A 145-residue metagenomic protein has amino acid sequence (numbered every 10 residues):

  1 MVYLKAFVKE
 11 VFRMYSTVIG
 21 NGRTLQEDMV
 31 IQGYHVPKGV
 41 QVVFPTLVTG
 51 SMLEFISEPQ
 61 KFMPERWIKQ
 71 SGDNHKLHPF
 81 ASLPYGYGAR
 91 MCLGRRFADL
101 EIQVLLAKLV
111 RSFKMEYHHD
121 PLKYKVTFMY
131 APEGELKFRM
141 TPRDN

Functional and structural regions predicted by a protein language model:
M1-Q32, L53: Conserved cytochrome P450 K-helix E-x-x-R motif and the immediately C-terminal K′/meander segment
F7-E10, M14, E65, L109-S112: Generic, well-ordered alpha-helical scaffold segments in large soluble proteins
V11, V36-G39, F62, G88 (+2 more regions): Hydrophobic, well-ordered secondary-structure elements that form the walls of internal hydrophobic environments
G20, Q70-E101: Cytochrome P450 heme-thiolate "Cys pocket" and heme-binding signature region
Q41, L47, K114, M129-N145: C-terminal helix/juxtamembrane-tail motif
F44-D73: Conserved cytochrome P450 K-helix/beta-meander segment immediately N-terminal to the heme-binding cysteine loop
R95-A131: Cytochrome P450 heme-binding "Cys pocket" and the immediately downstream C-terminal segment
